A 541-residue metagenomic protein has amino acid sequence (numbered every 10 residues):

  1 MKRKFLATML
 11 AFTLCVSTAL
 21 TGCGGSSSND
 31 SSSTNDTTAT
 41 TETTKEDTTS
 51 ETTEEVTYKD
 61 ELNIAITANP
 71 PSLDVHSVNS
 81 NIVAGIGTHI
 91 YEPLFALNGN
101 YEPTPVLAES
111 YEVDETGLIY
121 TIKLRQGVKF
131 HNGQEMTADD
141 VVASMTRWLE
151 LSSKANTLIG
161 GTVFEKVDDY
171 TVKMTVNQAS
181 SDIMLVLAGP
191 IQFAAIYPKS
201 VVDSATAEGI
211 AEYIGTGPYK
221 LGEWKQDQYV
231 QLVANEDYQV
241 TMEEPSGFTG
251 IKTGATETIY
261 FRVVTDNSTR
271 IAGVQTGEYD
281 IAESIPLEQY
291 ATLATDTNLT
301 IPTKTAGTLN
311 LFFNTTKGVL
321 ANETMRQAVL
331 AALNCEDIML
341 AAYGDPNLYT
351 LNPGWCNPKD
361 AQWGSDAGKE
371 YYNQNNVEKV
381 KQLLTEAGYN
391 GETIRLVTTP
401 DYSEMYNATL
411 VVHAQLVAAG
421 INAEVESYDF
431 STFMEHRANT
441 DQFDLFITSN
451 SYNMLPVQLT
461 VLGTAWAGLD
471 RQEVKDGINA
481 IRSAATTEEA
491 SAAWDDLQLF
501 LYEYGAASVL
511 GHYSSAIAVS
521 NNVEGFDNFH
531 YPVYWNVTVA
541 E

Functional and structural regions predicted by a protein language model:
A65-E115, T146: N-terminal lobe/hinge region of extracytoplasmic solute-binding protein
E109-K154, V167, K173, V319-A321: Aromatic- and charge-enriched surface segment that lines or borders ligand/interaction sites
T137-A143, D169-T175, G217-P218, A255-T258 (+4 more regions): Alpha-helical secondary-structure segments
N156-V201, A207, P218-K225: Surface-exposed binding/hinge segments that line and control ligand-binding clefts or catalytic entry sites
Y219, N347-E386, Y402-M405: Structural transition elements
K225, Y229-V230, A332-Q362, E404-H413 (+1 more regions): Detector for C-terminal structural segments
V240-A291, N422: Ligand-site clamp/hinge motif
K381-Y452: Ligand/substrate-recognition segments at binding pockets and active sites
